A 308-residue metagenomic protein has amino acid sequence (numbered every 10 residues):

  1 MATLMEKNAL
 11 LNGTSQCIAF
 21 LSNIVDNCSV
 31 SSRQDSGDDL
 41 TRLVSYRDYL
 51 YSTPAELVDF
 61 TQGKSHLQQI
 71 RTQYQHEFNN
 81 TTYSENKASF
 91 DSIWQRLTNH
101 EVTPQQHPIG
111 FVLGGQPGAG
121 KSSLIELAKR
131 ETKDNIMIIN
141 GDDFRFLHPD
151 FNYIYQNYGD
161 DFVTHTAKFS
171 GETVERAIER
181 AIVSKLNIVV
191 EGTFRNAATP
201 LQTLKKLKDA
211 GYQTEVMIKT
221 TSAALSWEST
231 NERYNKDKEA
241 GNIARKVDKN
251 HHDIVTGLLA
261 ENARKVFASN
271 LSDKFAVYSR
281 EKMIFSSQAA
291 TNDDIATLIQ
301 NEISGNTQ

Functional and structural regions predicted by a protein language model:
R71-V102: N-terminal pre-Walker A segment at the start of P-loop NTPase domains
E101-H107, A181-I182: Phosphate-binding P-loop
Q116-P117: The conserved Walker
K121: Conserved lysine of the Walker
L124: Hydrophobic positions on the alpha1 helix immediately C-terminal to the Walker A/P-loop
M137-I138, R145-L204: Conserved nucleotide-sensing/catalytic segment adjacent to the nucleotide-binding pocket in NTP-handling enzymes
A210-T230: Conserved phosphate-donor/acceptor-positioning beta-strand/loop module used by diverse small-molecule
E228-Q308: Conserved GTP-binding G-domain of TRAFAC-class P-loop NTPases and closely related GTPase folds
